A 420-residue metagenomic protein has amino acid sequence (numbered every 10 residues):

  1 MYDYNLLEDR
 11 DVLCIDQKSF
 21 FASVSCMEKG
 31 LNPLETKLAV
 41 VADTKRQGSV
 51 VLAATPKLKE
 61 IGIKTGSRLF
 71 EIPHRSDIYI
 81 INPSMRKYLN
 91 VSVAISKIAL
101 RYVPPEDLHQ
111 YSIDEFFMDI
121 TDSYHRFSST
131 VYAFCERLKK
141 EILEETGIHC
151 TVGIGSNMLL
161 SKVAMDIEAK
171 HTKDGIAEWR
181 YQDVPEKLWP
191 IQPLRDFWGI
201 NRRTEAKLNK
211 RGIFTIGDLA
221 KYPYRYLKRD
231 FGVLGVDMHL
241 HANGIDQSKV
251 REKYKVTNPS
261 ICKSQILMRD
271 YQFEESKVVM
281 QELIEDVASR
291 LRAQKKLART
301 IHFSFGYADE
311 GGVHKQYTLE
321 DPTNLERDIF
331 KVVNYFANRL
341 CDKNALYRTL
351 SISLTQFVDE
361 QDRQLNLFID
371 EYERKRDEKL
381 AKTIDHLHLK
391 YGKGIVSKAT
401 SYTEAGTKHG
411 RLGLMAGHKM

Functional and structural regions predicted by a protein language model:
M1-I113, F117, A242: Residues that scaffold, gate, or flank divalent-cation-dependent active/transport sites
N5-L7, C14, A206-Y347: DNA-contacting surface of Y-family translesion DNA polymerases
V24, D321-M420: Acidic, metal-coordinating catalytic segment for phosphate/diphosphate chemistry, firing primarily on the Nudix
V24-M27, V50-A54, L160-E168, G232 (+1 more regions): Short acidic, glycine/serine/threonine-rich loops at helix termini
Y111-E115, G155-M158, K296-T300, A345-T349: Short Gly/Ser/Thr- and Asp/Glu-enriched loop/turn motifs at secondary-structure junctions
M118-D122, D321: Short beta-strand-to-loop capping motifs
T130-P193, S351: Long, highly charged, low-complexity intrinsically disordered interaction regions that mediate electrostatic DNA/RNA
